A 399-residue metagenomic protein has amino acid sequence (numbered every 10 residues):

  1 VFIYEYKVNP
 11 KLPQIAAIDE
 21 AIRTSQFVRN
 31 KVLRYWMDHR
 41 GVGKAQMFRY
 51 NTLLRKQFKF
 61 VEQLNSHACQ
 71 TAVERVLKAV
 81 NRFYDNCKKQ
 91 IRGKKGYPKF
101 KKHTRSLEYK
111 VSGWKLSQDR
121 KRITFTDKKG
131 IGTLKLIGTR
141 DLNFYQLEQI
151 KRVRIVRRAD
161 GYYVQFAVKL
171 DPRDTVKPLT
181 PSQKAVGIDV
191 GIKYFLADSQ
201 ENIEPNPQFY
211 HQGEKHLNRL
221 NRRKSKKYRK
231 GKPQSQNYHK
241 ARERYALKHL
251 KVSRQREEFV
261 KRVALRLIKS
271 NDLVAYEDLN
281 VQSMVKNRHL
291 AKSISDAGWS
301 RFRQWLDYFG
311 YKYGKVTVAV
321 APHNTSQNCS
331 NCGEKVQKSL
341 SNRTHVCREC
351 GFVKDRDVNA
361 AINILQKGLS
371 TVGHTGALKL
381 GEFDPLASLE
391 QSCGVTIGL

Functional and structural regions predicted by a protein language model:
V1-T71: Gly/serine-rich nucleotide phosphate-binding loop at the start of the catalytic core of nucleotide/ADP-ribose-handling
K11-L12, R158-A159, S199-N202, C332 (+1 more regions): Short acidic-glycine loop/turn motifs at beta-strand connectors
V32, A72-F83, V358-G368: Stable alpha-helical structural segments in soluble proteins, enriched in small hydrophobic residues
H39-F58, Q149-R152, R158-R303, T371-L399: Substrate-contacting helices/loops that form the catalytic groove of nucleic-acid and nucleotide-polymer processing
R49-R158: Acidic carboxylate diad motif detector
R120-D127, Y194-D198, H345-V346: Short polybasic amphipathic segments
K292-S293, A297-L399: Positively charged, low-complexity nucleic-acid-binding target-recognition regions
